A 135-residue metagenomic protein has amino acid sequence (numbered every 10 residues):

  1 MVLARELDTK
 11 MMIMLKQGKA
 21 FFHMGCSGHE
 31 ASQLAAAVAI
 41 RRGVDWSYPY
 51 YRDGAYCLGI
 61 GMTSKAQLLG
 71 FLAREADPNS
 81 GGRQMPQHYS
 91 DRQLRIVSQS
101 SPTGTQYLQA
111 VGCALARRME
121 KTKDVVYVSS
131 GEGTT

Functional and structural regions predicted by a protein language model:
V2-L3: Mature N-terminal segment immediately following signal peptide/propeptide cleavage in secreted/periplasmic
E6-T135: Cofactor-binding active-site loop characterized by glycine-rich and histidine/acidic residues
